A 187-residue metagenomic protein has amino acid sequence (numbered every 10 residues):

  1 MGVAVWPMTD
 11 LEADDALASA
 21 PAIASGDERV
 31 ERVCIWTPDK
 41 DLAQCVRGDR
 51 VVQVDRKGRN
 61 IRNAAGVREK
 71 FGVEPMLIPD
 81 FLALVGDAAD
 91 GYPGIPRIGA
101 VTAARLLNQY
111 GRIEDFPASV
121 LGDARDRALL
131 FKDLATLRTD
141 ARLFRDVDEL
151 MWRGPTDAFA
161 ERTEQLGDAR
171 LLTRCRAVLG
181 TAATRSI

Functional and structural regions predicted by a protein language model:
M1-R145: Extended two-metal-dependent nuclease catalytic cores across DNA- and RNA-processing enzymes
D123, D133-I187: Low-complexity, acidic/Ser/Thr- and charged residue-rich accessory regions of DNA metabolism proteins
